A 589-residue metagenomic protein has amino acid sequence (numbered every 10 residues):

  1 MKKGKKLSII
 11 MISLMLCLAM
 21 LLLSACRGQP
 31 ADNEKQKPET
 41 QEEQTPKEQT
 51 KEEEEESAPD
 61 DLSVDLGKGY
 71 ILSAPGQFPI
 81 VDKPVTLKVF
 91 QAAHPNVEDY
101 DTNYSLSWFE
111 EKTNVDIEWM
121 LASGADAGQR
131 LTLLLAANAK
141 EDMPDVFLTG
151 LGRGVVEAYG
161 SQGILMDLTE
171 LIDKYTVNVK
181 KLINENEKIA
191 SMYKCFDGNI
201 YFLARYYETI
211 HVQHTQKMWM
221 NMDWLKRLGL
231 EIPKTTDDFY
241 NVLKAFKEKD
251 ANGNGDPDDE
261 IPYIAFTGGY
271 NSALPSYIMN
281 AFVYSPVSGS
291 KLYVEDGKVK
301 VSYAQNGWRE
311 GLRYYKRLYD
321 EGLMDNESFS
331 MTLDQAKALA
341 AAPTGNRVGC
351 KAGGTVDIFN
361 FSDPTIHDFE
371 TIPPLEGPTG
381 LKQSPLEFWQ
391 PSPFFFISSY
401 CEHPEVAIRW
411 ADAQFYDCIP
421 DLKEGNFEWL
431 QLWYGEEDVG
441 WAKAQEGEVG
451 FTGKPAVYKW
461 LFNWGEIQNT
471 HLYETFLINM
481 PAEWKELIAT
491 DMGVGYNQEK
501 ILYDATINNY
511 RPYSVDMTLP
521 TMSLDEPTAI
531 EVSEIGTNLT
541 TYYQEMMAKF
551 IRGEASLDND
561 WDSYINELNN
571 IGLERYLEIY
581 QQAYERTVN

Functional and structural regions predicted by a protein language model:
K6-P30: Sec-dependent N-terminal signal peptides of Gram-positive bacterial secreted proteins and lipoproteins
C26-D238, S290-K291, V299-Y303, L422 (+1 more regions): Conserved N-terminal structural module of periplasmic/extracytoplasmic solute-binding proteins
Y70-L72, A92, R409, D417-E545 (+1 more regions): Conserved small-residue motifs centered on glycine
P84-L87, T113-I117, A139-D145, G163-M166 (+6 more regions): Loop/turn elements at helix/coil->beta-strand transitions in domains of secreted/extracellular proteins
Q91-P95, L121-D126, L135-N138, L148-G152 (+11 more regions): Short, flexible loop/turn elements at secondary-structure junctions
G154-Y193, V242-K247, N254-S290, R347-S362: Carboxylate/His-rich catalytic cores and anion/metal-binding grooves
T169-I172, F196-S272, K291-A342, F395-L432 (+1 more regions): Helix-loop-helix "hinge/cap" segment bordering the ligand-binding cleft or interdomain interface
G268-K291, R313-A482: Extracytoplasmic/periplasmic substrate-binding proteins
